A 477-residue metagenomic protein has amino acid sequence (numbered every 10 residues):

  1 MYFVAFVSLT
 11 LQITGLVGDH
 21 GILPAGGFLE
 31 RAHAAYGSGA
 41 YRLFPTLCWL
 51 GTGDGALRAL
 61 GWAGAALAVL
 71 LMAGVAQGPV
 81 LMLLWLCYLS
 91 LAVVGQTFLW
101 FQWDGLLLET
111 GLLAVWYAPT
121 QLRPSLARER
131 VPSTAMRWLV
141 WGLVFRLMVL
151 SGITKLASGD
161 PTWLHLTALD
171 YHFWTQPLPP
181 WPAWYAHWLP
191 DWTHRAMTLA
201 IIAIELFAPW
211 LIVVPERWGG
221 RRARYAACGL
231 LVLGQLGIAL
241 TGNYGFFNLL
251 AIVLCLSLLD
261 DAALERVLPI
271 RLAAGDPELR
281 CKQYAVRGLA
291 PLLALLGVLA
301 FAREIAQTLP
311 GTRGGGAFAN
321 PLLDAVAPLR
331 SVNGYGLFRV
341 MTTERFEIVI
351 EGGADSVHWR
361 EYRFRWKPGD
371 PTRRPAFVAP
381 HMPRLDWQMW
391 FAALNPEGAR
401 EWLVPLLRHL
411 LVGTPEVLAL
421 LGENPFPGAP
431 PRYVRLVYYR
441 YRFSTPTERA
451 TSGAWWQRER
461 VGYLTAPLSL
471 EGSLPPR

Functional and structural regions predicted by a protein language model:
M1-R477: Alpha-helical membrane-anchoring segments
